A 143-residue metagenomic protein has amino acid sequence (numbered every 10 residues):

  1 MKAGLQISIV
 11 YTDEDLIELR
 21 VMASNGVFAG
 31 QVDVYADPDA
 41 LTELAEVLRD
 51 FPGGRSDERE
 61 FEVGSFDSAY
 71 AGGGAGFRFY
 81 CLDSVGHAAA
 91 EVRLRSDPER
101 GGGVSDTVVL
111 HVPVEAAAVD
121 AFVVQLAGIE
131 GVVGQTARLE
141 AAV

Functional and structural regions predicted by a protein language model:
M1-Y11, D15-N25, G30, V34-E46 (+4 more regions): Charged, alpha-helix-forming regions
Y11-E18, G74-G102: Intrinsic, low-complexity N-terminal interaction/targeting segments
N25-D33, E58-S65, S105-P113: A cross-kingdom feature marking solvent-exposed beta-strand/loop segments within repeated, beta-rich binding/scaffold
N25-V27, P38, L94-P98, V114-A116: Beta-strand elements of well-folded, non-transmembrane domains
D39-V47, F51-V63, H111: Charged surface patches that recognize polyanionic ligands
L41-L48, A90, A118-L126: Short, structured motif recognition centered on aromatic/hydrophobic residues
G53-S84, V132-V143: DNA polymerase processivity clamps
D97-V143: Mixed-charge, glycine-accented linear interaction segment located at domain edges/termini
